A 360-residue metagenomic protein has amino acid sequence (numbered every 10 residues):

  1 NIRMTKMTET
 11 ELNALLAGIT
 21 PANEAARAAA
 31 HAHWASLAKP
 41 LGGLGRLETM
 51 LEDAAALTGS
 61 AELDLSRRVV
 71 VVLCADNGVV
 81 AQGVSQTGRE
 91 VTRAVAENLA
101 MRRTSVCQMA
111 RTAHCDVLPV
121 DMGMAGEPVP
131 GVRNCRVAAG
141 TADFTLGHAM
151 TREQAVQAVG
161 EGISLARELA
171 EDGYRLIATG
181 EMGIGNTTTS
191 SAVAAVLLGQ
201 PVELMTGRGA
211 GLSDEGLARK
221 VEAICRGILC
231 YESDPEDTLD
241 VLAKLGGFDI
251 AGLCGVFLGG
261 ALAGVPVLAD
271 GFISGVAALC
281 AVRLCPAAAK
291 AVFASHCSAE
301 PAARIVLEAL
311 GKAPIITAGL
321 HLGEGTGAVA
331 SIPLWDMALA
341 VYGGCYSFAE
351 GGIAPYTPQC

Functional and structural regions predicted by a protein language model:
N1-R3: N-terminal amphipathic/basic-hydrophobic helices that include classical n-h-c signal peptides and signal-anchor
T5-C360: N-terminal loops that bind phosphate or other acidic moieties and the adjacent beta-alpha structural core
